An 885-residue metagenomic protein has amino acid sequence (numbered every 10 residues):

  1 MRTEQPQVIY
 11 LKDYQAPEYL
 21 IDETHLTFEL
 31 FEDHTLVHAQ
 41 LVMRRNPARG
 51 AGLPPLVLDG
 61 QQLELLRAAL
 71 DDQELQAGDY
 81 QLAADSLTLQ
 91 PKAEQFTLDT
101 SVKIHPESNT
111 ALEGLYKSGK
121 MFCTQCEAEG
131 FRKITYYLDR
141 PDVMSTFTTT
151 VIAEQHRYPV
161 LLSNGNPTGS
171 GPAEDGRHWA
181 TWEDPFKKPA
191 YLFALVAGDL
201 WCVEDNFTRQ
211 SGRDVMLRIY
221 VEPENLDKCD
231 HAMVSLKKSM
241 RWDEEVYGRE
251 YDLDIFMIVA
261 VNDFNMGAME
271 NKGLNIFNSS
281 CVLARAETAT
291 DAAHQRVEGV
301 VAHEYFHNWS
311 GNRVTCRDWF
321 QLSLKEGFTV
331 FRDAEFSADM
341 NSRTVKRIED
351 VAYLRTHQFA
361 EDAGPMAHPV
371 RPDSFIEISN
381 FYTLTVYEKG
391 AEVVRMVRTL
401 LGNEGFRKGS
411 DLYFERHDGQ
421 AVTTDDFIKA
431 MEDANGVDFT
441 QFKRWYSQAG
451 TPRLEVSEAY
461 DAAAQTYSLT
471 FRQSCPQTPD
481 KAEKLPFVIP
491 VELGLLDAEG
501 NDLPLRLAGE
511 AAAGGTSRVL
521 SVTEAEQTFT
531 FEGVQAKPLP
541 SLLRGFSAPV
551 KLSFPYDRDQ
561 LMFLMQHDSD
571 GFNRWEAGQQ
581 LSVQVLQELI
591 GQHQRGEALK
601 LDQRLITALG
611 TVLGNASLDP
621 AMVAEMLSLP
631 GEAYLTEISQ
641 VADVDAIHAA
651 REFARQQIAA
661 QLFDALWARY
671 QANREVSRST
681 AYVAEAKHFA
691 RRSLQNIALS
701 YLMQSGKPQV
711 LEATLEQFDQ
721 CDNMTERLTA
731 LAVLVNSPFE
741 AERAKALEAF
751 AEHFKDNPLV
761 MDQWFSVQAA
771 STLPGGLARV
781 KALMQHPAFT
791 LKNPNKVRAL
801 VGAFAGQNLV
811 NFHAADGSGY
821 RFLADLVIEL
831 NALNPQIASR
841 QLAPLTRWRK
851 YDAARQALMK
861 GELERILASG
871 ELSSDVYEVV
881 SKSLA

Functional and structural regions predicted by a protein language model:
M1-L36, Y116-Q125, Y137, P141 (+1 more regions): N-terminal, polar/Ser/Thr-rich
N46-L56, G60-S118, D139, E174-D175 (+1 more regions): A surface-exposed beta-strand-loop module
E64-D71, D438-Q441, T451-L542, L635-S639 (+3 more regions): Beta-strand-rich binding/interaction modules
C126-E129, Y137-A302, F331, R558: Hydrophobic helix-coil surface modules that form long, contiguous segments used for peptide/substrate interaction
R285-R347: Zinc-dependent metallopeptidase catalytic helix centered on the HExxH motif and its immediate flanking segment
E326-E392, M396: Acidic/His/Gly-enriched intrinsically disordered linker/tail segments that often contain short helix/coil "MoRF-like"
T356, E532-A885: Long, ordered, helix-rich scaffold segments
F375-S468, E588-G610, I837, Y851-K860 (+1 more regions): Amphipathic alpha-helical substructures
